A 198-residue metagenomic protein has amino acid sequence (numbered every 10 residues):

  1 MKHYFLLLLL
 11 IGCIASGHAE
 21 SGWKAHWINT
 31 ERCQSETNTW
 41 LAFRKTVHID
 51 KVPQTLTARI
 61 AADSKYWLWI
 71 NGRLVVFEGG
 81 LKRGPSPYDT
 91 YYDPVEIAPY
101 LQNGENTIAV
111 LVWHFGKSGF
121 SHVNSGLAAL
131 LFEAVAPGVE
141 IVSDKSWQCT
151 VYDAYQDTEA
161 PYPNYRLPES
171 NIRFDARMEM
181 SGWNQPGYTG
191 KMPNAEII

Functional and structural regions predicted by a protein language model:
Y4-C13: Sec-dependent N-terminal signal peptides
G17-S21: Boundary at the C-terminal end of the N-terminal hydrophobic targeting segment
W27-E31: Short, solvent-exposed loop/edge segments of extracellular or virion-exposed proteins
C33-Q34, N38, F43-E179, M192: Accessory beta-strand-rich segments of carbohydrate-active enzymes
E179-I198: Catalytic cores of secreted or luminal carbohydrate-active enzymes
